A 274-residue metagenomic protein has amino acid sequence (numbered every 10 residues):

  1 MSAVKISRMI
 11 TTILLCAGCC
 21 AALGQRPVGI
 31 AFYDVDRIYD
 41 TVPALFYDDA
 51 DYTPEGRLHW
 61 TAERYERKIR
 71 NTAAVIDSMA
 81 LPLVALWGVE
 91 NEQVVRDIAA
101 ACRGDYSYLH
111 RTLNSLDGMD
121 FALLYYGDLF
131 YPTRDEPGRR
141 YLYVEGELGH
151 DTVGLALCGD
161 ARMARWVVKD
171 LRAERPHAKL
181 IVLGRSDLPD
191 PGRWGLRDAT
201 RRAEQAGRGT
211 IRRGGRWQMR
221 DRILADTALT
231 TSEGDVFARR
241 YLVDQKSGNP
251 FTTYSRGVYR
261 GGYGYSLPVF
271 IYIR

Functional and structural regions predicted by a protein language model:
M1-R26: Bacterial Sec-dependent N-terminal signal peptides
L23-A101, D105, L113: N-terminal, active-site-proximal structural segment of metallo-dependent hydrolase catalytic domains
P27-D40, R57, R134-D135, Y143 (+1 more regions): Active-site-proximal beta-strand elements of phosphoester/diester hydrolases
I30-V35, T72-V95, A156-L157, V167-R193 (+2 more regions): Active-site beta-strand/loop signature of hydrolases that rely on acidic residues for catalysis
D40-T41, S78, T152, T210 (+1 more regions): Coil residues (strongly favoring Ser/Thr
K68-T72, N91-V94, D120, M163-V167 (+2 more regions): Stable alpha-helical elements in mature extracytoplasmic
V89-C158: Structured beta-strand-rich core segments of catalytic domains in phosphoester-bond hydrolases
R172-K179, D187-R274: Metal-dependent phosphoester-hydrolase catalytic domains
